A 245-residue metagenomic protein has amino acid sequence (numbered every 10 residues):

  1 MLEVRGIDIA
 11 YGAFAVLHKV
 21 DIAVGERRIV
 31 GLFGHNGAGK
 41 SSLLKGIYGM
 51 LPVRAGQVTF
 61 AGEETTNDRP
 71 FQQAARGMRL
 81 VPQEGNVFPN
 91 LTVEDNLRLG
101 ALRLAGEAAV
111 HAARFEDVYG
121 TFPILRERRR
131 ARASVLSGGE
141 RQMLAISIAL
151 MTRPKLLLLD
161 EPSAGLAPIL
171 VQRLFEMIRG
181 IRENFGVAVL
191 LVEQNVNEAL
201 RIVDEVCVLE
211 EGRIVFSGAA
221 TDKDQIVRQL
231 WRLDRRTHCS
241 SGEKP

Functional and structural regions predicted by a protein language model:
L2-V4, L17: Conserved structural motif at the start of ABC-family nucleotide-binding domains
F33-H35: The feature captures the beta-strand-to-loop junction immediately N-terminal to the Walker
Y48: Helix-to-loop junction immediately C-terminal to a conserved catalytic motif
G56-T65, R76, V110-F115, F216-G218: Conserved ABC transporter NBD signature motif
G120, D204-P245: C-terminal boundary and immediately downstream tail of ABC-type ATPase nucleotide-binding domains
R132-L136: Conserved ABC ATPase signature
M151-K155: A short, proline-enriched helix->beta-strand linker immediately N-terminal to the Walker B motif in ABC-type P-loop
Q172-F185: Helical segment within the ABC ATPase nucleotide-binding domain
